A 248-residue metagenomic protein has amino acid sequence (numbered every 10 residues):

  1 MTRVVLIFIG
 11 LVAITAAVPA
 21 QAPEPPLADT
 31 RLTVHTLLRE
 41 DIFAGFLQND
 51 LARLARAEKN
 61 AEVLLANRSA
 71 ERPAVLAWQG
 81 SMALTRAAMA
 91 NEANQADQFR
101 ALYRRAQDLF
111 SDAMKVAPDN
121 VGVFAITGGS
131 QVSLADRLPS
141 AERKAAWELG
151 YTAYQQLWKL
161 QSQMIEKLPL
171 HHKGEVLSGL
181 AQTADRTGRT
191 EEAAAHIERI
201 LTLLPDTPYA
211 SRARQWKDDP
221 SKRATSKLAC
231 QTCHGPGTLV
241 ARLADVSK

Functional and structural regions predicted by a protein language model:
V5-T15: Bacterial N-terminal signal peptides
A17-A22: Boundary at the C-terminal end of the N-terminal hydrophobic targeting segment
P25, T36-N60, S81-K115, D119 (+2 more regions): Short coil/linker segments at helix-helix boundaries
S69-A70, P118, P205: Short coil turns that delineate tetratricopeptide repeat
V121-G122, W158-L170, T202-Q215, T238-S247: Boundary/linker segments of alpha-helical solenoid repeat arrays
A181, R186, D206-A224: Sequence context of c-type cytochrome heme-c attachment sites
S226-G237: The canonical Cys-X-X-Cys-His
